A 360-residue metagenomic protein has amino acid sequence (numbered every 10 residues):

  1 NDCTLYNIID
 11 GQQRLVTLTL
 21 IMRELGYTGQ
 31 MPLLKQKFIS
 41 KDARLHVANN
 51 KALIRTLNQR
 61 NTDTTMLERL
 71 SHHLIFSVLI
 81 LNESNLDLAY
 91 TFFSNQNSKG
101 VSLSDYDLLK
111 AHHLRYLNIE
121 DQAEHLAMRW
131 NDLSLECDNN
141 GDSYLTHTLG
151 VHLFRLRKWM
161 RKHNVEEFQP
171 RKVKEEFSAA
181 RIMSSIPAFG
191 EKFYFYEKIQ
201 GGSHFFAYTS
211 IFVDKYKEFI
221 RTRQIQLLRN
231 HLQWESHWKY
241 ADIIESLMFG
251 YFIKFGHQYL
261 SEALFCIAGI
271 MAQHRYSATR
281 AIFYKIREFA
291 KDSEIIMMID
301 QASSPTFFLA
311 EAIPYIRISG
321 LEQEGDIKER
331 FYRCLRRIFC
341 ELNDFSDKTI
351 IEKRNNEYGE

Functional and structural regions predicted by a protein language model:
N1-E360: Flexible coil/loop and intrinsically disordered segments
